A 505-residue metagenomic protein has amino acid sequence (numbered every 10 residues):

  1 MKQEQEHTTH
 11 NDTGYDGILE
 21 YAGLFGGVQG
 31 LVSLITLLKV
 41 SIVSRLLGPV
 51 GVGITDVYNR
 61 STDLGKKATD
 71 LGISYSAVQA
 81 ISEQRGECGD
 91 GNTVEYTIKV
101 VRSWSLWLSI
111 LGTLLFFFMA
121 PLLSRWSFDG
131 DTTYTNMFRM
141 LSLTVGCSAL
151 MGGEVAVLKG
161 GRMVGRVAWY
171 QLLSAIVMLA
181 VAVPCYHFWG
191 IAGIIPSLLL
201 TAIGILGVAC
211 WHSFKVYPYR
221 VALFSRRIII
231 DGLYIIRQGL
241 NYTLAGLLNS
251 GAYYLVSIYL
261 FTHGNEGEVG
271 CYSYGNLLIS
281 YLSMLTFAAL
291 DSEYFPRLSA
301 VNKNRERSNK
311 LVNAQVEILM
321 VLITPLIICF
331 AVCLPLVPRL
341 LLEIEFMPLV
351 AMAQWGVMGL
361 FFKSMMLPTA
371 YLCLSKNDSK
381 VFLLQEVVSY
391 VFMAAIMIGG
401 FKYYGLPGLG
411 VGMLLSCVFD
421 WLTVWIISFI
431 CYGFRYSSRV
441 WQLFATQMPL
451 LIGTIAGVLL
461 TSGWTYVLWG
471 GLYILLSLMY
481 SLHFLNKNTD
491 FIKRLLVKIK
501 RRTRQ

Functional and structural regions predicted by a protein language model:
K2-E4, S103-Y254, V388: Hydrophobic transmembrane helix module of multi-pass membrane transport proteins
K2-I18, A209-Y253, E293, R297-R307 (+2 more regions): Interhelical loop/hinge segments that connect adjacent transmembrane helices in multipass membrane
K2-T8, I455-Q505: Membrane-proximal transmembrane or re-entrant/amphipathic helices at the cytosolic face
H10, A120-L141, E266, N313 (+3 more regions): Interfacial segments at transmembrane-helix termini and the short loops linking adjacent helices
E20-V40, S174, L198-I205, A209 (+4 more regions): Transmembrane helical elements of multi-pass membrane transporters/channels
V43-L64, G91, T133-T135, P196 (+4 more regions): Interfacial/gating helices of multi-pass transporter permease domains
D70-C88, G160, P218, G275 (+3 more regions): Helix-loop junctions and terminal segments of transmembrane helices in multi-pass membrane transport/translocation
G146-Y170, A192, V357-V388, S428-Y432: Membrane-interface junctions at transmembrane-helix termini in multi-pass inner-membrane proteins
